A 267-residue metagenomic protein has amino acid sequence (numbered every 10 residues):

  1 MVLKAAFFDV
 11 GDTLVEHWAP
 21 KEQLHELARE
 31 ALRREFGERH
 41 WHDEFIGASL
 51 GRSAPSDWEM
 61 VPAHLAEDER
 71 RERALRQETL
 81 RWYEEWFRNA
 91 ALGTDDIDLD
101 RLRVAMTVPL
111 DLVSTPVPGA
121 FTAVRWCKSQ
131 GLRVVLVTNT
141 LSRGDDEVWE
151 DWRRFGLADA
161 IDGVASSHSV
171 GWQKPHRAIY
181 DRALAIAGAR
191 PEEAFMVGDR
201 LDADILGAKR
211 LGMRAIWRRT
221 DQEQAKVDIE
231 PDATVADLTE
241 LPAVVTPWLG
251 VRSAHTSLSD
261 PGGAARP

Functional and structural regions predicted by a protein language model:
M1-A6, E16-A19, G37-H42, T94 (+4 more regions): Asp-based, Mg2+/Mn2+-dependent phosphohydrolase catalytic module
V2-Q130: N-terminal helical cap/lid subdomain that shapes the substrate entry/recognition surface in HAD-like hydrolases
